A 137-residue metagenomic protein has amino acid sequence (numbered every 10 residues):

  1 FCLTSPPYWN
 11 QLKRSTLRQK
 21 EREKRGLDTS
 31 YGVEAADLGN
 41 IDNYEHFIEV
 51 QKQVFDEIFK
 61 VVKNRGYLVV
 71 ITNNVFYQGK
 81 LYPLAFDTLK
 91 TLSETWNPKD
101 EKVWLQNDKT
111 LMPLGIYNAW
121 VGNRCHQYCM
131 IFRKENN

Functional and structural regions predicted by a protein language model:
F1-N137: Class I S-adenosyl-L-methionine-dependent methyltransferase catalytic core
